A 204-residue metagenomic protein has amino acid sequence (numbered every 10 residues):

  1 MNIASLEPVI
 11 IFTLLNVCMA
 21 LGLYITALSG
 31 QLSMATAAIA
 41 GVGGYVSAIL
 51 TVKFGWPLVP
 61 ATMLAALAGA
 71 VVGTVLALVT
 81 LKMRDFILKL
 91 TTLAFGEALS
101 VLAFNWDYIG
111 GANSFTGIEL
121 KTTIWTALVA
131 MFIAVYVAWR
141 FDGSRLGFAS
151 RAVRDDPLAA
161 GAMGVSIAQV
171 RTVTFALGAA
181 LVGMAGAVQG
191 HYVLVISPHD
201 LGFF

Functional and structural regions predicted by a protein language model:
M1-F204: Transmembrane alpha-helices and adjacent helix-loop boundaries
